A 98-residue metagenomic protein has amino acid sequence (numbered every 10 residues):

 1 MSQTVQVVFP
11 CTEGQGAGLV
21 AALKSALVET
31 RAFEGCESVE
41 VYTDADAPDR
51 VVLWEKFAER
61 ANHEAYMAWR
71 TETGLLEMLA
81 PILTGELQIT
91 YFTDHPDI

Functional and structural regions predicted by a protein language model:
M1-Q3, G18, E34-C36: Short, flexible segments with low predicted structural confidence
Q3-F9, E40-M67: Short, well-ordered beta-strand segments in beta-rich or mixed alpha/beta enzyme and ligand-binding folds
P10-L19: Short, surface-exposed ligand-recognition loops at beta-strand->loop->(often short) alpha-helix junctions that present
S25-E37, K56-I89: An amphipathic, aromatic/His-enriched active-site/gating alpha helix that lines ligand/cofactor pockets
T43, Y91-T93: A general secondary-structure junction signal
H95-I98: A short acidic, often aromatic-flanked loop/helix-cap motif at beta-alpha or helix-coil junctions that lines enzyme
